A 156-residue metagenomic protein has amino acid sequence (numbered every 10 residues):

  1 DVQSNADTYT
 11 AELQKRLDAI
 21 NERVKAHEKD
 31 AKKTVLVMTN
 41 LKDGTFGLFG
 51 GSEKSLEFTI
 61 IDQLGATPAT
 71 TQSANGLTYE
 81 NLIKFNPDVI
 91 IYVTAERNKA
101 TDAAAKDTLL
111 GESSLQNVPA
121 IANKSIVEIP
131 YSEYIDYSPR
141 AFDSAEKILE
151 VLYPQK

Functional and structural regions predicted by a protein language model:
D1-V2, Q14-K25, D62-A69, P87 (+2 more regions): Sec-exported extracytoplasmic/periplasmic mature domains
V2-A6, T10, G50-K54, N75 (+1 more regions): Solvent-exposed, acidic/flexible segments
N5-L64: Basic- and aromatic-lined ligand-binding clefts that recognize polyanionic substrates
T34-T39, P68-T70, I90-V93, I126-I129: Structural recognition of the beta-strand scaffold that forms the well-ordered cores of secreted hydrolase catalytic
F46-L48, T70-S73, P119: Short, solvent-exposed loop/beta-turn-alpha elements that line the ligand-binding surface or hinge of extracytoplasmic
S73-Y79: Short helix-initiation/N-cap motifs at beta->coil->alpha
Y79-Y92: Proline-aspartate-enriched helix->loop->beta-strand connector
Y92-K156: Structured C-terminal subdomain patch of bacterial secreted/periplasmic proteins
